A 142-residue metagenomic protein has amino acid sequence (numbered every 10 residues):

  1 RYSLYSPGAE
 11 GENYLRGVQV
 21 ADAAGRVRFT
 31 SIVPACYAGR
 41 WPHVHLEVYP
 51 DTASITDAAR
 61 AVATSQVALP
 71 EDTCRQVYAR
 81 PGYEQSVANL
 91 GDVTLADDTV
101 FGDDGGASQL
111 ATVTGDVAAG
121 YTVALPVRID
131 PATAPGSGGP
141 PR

Functional and structural regions predicted by a protein language model:
R1-L95, V100, R128-P141: Beta-strand-dominated extracellular/periplasmic modules and repeats in secreted or surface-exposed proteins
P42, A107, A119-V123: Residues at beta-strand starts and edge strands
D103-G115: Low-complexity, intrinsically disordered Gly/Pro/Thr-rich segments
V113-G115, G120-A134: Extracellular beta-sheet/turn segments enriched in Thr/Pro/Gly and aliphatic residues
